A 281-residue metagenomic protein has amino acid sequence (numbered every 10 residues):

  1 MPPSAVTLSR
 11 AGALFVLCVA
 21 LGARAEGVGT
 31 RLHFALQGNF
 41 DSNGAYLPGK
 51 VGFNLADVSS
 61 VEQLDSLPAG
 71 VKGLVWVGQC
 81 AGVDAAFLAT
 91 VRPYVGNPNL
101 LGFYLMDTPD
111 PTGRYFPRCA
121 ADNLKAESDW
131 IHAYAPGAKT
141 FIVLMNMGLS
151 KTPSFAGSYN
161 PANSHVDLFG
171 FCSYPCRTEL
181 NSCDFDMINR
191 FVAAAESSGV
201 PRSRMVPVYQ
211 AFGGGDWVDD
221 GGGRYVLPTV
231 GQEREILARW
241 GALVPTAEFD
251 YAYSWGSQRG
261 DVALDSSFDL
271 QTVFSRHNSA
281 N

Functional and structural regions predicted by a protein language model:
M1, L14, A23-G27: Extracellular cell-wall/glycan-interacting regions and their flexible linkers
M1-L8: N-terminal secretory signal peptides that target proteins for export/translocation
R10-A20: Bacterial N-terminal signal peptides
A25-N281: Glycan-processing catalytic domains of CAZymes
